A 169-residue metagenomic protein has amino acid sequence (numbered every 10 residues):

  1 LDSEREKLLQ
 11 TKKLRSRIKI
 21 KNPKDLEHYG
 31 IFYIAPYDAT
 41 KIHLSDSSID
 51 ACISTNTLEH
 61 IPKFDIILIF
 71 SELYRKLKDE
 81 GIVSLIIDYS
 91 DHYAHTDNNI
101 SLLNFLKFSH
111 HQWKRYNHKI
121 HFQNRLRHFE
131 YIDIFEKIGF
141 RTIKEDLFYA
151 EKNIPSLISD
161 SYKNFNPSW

Functional and structural regions predicted by a protein language model:
L1-Y33: Class I S-adenosyl-L-methionine-dependent methyltransferase module
Y33, D133-E136, T142-W169: A C-terminal cap/extension of S-adenosyl-L-methionine-dependent methyltransferases that defines the acceptor-substrate
A39-C52: A short acidic, Gly/Pro-enriched loop at the edge of an enzyme's catalytic core that lines a small-molecule cofactor
S54-T57: A short beta-strand submotif of the Rossmann-like class I SAM-dependent methyltransferase core that lines
E59-I61, D65: A short His-aromatic
I67-I82: A short glycine-rich, Lys/Arg-flanked "PGG" loop and its adjoining helix->strand segment in the class I
I82-S109: Conserved class I S-adenosyl-L-methionine
D91, Q112-F129: Acceptor-substrate binding/catalytic loop of class I
